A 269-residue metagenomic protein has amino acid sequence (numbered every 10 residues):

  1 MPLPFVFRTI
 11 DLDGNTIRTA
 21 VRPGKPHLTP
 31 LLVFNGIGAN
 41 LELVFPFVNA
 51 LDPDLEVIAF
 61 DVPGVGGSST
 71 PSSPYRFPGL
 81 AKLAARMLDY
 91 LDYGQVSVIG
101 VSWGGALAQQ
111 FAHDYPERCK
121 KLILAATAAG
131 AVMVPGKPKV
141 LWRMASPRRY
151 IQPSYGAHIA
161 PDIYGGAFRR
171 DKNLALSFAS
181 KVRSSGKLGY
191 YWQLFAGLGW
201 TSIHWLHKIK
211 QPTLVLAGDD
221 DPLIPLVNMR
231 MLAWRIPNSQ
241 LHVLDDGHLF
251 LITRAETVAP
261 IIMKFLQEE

Functional and structural regions predicted by a protein language model:
N15-G67: Conserved HGGG/HGGXW glycine-rich cap/lid loop of the alpha/beta-hydrolase fold
A59-I99: Active-site loop/oxyanion-hole signature of alpha/beta-hydrolase fold enzymes
G100, G104, A108: Gly/Ala-rich beta-loop-alpha elbow adjacent to hydrolase catalytic centers
Q109, H113, C119-R149: Flexible "cap/lid" loop of the alpha/beta hydrolase fold
M133-P135, P153-W205: Conserved alpha/beta-hydrolase catalytic His-Asp/Glu region
I209, V215-A217: Short beta-strand/loop motif that positions the catalytic acidic residue of the alpha/beta-hydrolase fold
D220-I224: Acidic catalytic loop of the alpha/beta-hydrolase fold
G247-A259: Catalytic histidine-centered segment of alpha/beta-hydrolase-like enzymes
